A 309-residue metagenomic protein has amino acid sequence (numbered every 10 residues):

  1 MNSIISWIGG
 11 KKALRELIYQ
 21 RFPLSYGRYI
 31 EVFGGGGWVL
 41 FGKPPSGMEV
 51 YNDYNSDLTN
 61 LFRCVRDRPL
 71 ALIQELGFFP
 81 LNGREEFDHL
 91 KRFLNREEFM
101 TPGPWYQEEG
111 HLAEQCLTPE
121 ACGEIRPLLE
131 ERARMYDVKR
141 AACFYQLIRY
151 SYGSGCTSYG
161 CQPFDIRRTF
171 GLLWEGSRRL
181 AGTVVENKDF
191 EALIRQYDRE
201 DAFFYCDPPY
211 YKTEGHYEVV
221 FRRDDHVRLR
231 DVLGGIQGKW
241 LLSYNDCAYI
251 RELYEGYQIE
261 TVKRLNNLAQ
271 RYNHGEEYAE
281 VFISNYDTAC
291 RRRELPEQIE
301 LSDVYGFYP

Functional and structural regions predicted by a protein language model:
M1-L24: Class I SAM-dependent methyltransferase Rossmann-like catalytic core, especially the SAM/SAH-binding loop
I18, Y29-K43, Y51-N55, Y145-Y152 (+4 more regions): Conserved proline-anchored active-site loop of SAM-dependent methyltransferases that bridges a beta-strand
S25-Y29, G47-M48, L180-V184, G234-W240: Short active-site oxyanion
F33-W38, F170-L172, Y244-A248, D287: Short, polar loop motifs at secondary-structure junctions
L40-P45, R195-R199, Y249-G256: Short loop/helix-cap segments at secondary-structure boundaries that form the rim of catalytic
P45-V184, L301, Y305-Y308: Class I S-adenosyl-L-methionine-dependent methyltransferase module
S158-Q162, Y210-D225: Mobile active-site "lid"/loop adjacent to the S-adenosyl-L-methionine
R222-P309: Long, positively charged, glycine-interspersed low-complexity recognition regions
